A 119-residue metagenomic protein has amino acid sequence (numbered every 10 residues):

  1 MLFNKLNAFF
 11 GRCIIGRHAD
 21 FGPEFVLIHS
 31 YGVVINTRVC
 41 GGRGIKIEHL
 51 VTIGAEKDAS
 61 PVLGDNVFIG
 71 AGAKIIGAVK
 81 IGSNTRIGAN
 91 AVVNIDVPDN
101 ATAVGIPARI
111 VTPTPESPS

Functional and structural regions predicted by a protein language model:
M1-R12, E116-S119: Terminal amphipathic alpha-helical/low-complexity segments used for targeting or macromolecular assembly
F10, G16-R17, G22-P23, I28-Y31 (+12 more regions): Left-handed beta-helix
